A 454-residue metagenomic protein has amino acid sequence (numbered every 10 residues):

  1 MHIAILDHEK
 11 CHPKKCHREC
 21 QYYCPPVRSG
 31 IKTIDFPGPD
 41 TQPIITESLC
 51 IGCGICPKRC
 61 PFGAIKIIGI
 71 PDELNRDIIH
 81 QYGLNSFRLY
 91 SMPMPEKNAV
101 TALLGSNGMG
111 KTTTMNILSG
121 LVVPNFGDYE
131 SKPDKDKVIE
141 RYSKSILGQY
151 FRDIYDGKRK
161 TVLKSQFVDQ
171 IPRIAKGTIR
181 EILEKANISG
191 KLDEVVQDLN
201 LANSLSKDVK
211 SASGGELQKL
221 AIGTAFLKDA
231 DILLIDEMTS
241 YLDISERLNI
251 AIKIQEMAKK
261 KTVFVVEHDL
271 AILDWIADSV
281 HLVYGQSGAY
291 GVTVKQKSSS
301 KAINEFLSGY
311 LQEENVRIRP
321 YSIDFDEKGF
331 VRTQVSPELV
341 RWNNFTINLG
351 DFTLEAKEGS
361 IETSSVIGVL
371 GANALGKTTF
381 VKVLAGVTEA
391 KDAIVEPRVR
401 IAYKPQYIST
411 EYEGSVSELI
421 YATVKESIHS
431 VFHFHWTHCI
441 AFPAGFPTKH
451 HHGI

Functional and structural regions predicted by a protein language model:
H17-P39, I44, I55-D72: Iron-sulfur cluster-binding cysteine motifs and their immediate structural context in ferredoxin-like electron-transfer
I79-L84, L89-Y90, Y129-G214, K228 (+3 more regions): ABC-family P-loop ATPase nucleotide-binding domains
L104-M109, L370-A372: The feature captures the beta-strand-to-loop junction immediately N-terminal to the Walker
T114, I222, I250, I454: Hydrophobic anchor residue at the start of the ABC signature
D208, E237-M238, S245: Walker B catalytic motif
R247-K259: Helical segment within the ABC ATPase nucleotide-binding domain
V266-H268: H-loop/switch region of ABC-family ATPase nucleotide-binding domains
L282-R319: Conserved beta-strand-loop-alpha-helix hinge in the C-terminal portion of ABC ATPase nucleotide-binding domains
